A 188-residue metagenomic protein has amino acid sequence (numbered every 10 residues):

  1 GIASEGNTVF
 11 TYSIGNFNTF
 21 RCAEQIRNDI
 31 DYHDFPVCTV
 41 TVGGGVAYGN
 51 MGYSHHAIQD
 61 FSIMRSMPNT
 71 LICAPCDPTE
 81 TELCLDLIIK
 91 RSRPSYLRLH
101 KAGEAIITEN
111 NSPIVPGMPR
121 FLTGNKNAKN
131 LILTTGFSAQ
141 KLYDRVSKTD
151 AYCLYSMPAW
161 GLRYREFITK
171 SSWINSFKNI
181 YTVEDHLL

Functional and structural regions predicted by a protein language model:
I2-L131: Conserved thiamine diphosphate
Y48, H100-L188: Thiamine diphosphate
